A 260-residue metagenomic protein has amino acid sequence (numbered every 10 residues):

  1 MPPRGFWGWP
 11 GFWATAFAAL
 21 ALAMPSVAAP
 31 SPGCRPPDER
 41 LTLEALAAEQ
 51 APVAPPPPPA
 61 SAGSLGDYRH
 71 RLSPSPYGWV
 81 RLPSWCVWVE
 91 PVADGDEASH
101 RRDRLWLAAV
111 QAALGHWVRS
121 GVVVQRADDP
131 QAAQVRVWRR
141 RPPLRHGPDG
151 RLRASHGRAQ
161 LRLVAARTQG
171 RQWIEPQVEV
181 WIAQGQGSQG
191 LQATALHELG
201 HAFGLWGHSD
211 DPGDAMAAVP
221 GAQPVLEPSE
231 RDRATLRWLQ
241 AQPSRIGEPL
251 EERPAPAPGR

Functional and structural regions predicted by a protein language model:
M1-W7: N-terminal secretory signal peptides that target proteins for export/translocation
P2, A21-R101, T168-G170, G259: Disordered inhibitory propeptide/activation segment of secreted metzincin zinc metalloprotease zymogens, centered on
W7-W9, W13: Tryptophan (W) side chains
W13-A23: Bacterial N-terminal signal peptides
A29-G33, P37-T42, H156-G190, W206-R260: Metalloprotease/metallohydrolase-associated module, dominated by Zn2+-dependent proteases
D94-R102, R145-P148, P224-L226: Short, solvent-exposed loop/turn elements at domain surfaces
R104-E198, W206-S209: Metzincin-family zinc-dependent endopeptidase catalytic domain
W117, H197-G200, M216, L236: Divalent metal-coordination and catalytic microenvironments
